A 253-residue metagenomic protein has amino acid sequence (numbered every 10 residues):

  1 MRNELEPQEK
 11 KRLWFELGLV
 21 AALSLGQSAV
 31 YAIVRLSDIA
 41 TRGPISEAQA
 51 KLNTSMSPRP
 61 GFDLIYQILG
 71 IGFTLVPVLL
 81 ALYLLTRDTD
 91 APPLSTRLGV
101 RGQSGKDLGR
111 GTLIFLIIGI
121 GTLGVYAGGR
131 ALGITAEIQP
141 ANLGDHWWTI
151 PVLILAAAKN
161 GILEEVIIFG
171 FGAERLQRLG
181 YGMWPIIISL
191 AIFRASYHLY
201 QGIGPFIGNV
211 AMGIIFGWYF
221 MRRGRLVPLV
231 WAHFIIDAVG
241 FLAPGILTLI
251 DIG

Functional and structural regions predicted by a protein language model:
M1-S95, F241-G253: N-terminal, membrane-interfacial amphipathic/helix-forming hydrophobic leader that caps and precedes the first
E4-R12, S55, R59-D63, G99-Q103 (+8 more regions): Membrane-helix interfacial "entry" motifs
R12-E16, V20, R59, D63-I71 (+5 more regions): Residue-level signature of transmembrane alpha-helical entry/exit and packing/kink sites in multi-pass membrane
I33-S37, L64-L69, S104-L108, Y126-G128 (+2 more regions): Generic hydrophobic, helix-prone segments enriched in Leu/Val/Ile
P93-R97, E137-P140: Short, hydrophobic secondary-structure boundary micro-motifs
S95, G99-I120: Interfacial segments of alpha-helical transmembrane regions
G119-L123, A127-G253: Transmembrane helix-loop-helix hairpins at the membrane interface of multi-pass integral membrane proteins
